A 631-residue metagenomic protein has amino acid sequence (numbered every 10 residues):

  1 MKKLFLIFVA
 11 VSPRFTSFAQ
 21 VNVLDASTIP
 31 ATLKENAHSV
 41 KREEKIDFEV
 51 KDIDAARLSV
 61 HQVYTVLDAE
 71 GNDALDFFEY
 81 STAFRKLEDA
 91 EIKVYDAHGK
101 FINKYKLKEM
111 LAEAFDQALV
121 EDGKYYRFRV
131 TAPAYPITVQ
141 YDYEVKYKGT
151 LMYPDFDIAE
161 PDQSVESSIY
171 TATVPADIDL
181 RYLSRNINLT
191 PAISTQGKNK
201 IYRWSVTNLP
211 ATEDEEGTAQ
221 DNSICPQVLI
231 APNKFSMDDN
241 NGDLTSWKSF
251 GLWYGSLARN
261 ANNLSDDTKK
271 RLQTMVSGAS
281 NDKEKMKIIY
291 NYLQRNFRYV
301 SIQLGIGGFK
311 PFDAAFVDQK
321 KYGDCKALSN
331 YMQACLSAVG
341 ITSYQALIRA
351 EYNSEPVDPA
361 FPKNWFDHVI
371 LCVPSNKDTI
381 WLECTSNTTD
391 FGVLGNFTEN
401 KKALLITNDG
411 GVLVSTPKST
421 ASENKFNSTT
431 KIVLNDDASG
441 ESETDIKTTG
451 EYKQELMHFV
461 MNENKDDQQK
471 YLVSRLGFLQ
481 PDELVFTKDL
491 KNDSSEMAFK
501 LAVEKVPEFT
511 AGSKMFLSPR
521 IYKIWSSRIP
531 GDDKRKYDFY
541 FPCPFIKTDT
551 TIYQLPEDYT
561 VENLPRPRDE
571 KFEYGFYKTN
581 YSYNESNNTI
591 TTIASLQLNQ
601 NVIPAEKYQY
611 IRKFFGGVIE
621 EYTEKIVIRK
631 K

Functional and structural regions predicted by a protein language model:
M1-V23: Bacterial Sec-dependent N-terminal signal peptides
Q20-K631: A sensor for short, sequence-defined functional sites
